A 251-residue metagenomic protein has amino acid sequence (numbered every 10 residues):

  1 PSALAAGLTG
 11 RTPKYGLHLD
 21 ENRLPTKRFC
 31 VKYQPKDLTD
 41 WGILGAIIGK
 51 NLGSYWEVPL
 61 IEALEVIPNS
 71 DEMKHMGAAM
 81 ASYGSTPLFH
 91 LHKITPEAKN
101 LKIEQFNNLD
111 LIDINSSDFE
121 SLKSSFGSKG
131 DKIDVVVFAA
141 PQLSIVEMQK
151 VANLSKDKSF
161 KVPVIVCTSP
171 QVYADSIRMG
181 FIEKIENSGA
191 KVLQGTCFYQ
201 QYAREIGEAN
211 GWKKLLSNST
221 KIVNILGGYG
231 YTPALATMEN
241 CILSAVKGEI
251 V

Functional and structural regions predicted by a protein language model:
P1-V251: Non-transmembrane, aqueous-exposed alpha-helical and coiled segments at domain scale
